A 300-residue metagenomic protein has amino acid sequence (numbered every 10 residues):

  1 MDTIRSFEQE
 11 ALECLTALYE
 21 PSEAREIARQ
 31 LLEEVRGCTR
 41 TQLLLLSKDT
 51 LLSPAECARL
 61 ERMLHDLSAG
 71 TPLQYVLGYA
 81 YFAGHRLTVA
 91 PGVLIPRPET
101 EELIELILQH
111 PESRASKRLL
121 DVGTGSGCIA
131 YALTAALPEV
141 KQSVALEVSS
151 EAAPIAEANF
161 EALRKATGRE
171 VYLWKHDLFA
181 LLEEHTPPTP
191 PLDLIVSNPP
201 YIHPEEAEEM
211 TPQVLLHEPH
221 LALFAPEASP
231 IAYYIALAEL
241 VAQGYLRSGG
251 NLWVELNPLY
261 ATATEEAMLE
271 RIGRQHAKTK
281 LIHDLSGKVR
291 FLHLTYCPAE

Functional and structural regions predicted by a protein language model:
M1-L44: Non-catalytic accessory regions of SAM-dependent methyltransferases
L31, N198, V214: Conserved RecA-like P-loop NTPase ATPase core
L32-Q109: Conserved AdoMet
E99-E209, A236: Conserved SAM/SAH cofactor-binding pocket of Class I
Y201-Y233: Mobile active-site "lid"/loop adjacent to the S-adenosyl-L-methionine
E227-L294: Conserved Class I SAM-dependent methyltransferase catalytic core
C297-E300: Flexible, glycine-/basic-rich loop-and-beta segments that form/coincide with the SAM-dependent methyltransferase
